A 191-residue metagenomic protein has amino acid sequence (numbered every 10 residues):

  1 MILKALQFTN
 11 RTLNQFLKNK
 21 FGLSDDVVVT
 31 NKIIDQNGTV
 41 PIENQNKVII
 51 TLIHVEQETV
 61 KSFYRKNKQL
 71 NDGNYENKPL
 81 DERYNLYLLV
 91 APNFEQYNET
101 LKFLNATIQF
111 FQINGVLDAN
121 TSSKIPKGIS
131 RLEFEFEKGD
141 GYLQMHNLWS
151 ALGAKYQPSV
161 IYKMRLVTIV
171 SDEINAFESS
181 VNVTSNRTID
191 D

Functional and structural regions predicted by a protein language model:
M1-K66, G128: Small/polar-rich, solvent-exposed N-terminal microdomains that initiate assembly or binding
I42-N44, N77-E82, L152-Y156: Short glycine/proline-enriched loop/turn "hinge" motifs that connect secondary-structure elements and lie
T51-T59, F63-N93: Active-site-adjacent structural patch at catalytic or cofactor/ligand-binding sites
K61-F63, D172-A176: Short conserved micro-motifs at the rims of enzyme active sites and ligand-binding pockets
Y64-Q69, T100-I108, S122-I125: "Short basic amphipathic alpha-helical interaction patches in structured regions
G73-P79, F177-D191: Short, cationic low-complexity segments
A91-N98, T168: A generic structural motif
K102, Q112-I169: Acidic-leaning, charged glycine-interspersed low-complexity segments
